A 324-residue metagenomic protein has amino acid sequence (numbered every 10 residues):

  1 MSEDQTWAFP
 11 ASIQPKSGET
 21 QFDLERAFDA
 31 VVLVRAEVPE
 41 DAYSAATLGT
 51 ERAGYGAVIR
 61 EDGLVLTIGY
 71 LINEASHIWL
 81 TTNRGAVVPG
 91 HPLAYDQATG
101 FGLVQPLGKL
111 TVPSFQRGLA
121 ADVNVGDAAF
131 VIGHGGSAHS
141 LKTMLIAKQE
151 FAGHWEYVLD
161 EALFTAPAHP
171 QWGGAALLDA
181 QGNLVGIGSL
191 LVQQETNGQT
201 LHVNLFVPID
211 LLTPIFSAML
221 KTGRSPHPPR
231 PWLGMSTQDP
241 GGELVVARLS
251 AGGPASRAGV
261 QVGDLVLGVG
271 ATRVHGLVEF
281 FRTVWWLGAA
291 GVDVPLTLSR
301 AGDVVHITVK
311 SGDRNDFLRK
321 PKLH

Functional and structural regions predicted by a protein language model:
M1-L24, V112, A138, L184-P240 (+4 more regions): C-terminal cap/linker of serine protease catalytic domains
A8-S12, P39-D41, A53, R60-S140 (+7 more regions): Conserved active-site neighborhood of the chymotrypsin/trypsin-like protease fold
R26-T47: A short, Trp-centered hydrophobic/proline-enriched beta-strand micro-motif
V31-R35, V65-G69, D122-G135, T165 (+1 more regions): Active-site-proximal beta-strands of protease catalytic cores
G49, L71, P113-D160, Q193-T200 (+1 more regions): Flexible, gly/ser-rich surface segments that form the specificity/activation loops bordering the active-site cleft
E61-L66, Q181, V185, A255-V278: Conserved PDZ fold ligand-binding element
L119-D122, A175-A176, R248, P254-L265 (+1 more regions): A short glycine-leucine-enriched loop at secondary-structure breakpoints that most characteristically corresponds
S217-R224, S256-Q261, L267, E279-H324: PDZ-domain C-terminal substructure recognizer with occasional recognition of PDZ-binding tails
